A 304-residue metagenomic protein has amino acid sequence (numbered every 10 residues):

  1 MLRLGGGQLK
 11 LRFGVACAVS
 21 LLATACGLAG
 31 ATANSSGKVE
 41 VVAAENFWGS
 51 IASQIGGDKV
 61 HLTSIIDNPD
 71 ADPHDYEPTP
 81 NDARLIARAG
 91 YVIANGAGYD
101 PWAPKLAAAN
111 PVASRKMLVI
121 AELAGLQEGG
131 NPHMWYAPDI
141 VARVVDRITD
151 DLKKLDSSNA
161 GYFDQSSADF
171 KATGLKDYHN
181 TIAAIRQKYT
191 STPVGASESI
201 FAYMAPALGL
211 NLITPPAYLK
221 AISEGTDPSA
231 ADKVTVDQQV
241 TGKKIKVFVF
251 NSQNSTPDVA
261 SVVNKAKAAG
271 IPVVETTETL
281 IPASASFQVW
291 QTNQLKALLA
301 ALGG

Functional and structural regions predicted by a protein language model:
M1-K38, G304: Short, low-complexity disordered leader/linker segments with a strong preference for bacterial N-terminal type II
A25-G304: Extracytoplasmic metal-acquisition and chelation regions
